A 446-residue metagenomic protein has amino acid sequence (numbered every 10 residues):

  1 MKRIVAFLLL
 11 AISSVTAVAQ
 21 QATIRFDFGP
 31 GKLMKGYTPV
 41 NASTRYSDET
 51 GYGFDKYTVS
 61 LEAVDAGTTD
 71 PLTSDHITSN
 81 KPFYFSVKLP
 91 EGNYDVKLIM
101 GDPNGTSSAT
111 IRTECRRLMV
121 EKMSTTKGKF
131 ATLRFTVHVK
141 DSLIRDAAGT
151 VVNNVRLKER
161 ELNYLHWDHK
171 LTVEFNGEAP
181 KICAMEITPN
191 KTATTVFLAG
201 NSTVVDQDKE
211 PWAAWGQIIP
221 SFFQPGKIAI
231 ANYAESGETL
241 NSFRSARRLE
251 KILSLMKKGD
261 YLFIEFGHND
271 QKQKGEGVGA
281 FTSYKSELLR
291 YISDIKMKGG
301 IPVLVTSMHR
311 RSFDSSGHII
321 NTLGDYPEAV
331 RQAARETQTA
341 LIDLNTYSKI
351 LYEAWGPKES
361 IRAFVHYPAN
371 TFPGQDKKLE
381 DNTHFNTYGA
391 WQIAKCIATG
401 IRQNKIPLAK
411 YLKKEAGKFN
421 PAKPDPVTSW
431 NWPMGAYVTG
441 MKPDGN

Functional and structural regions predicted by a protein language model:
M1-Q21: Bacterial Sec-dependent N-terminal signal peptides
Q20-E210: Compositionally biased, intrinsically disordered or flexible polar/acidic segments
A199-G200, Y233, V305: Short hydrophobic segments within beta-strands
A214-G226: A short, Lys/Arg-enriched amphipathic alpha-helix followed by its capping loop at the start of a domain
G226-L240: A short beta-strand-loop structural module common to alpha/beta enzyme folds
T239-R248: Structural motif
R247-K414, A422, V427-S429, P433-N446: Alpha-helical cap/lid subdomain in secreted, periplasmic, or secretory-pathway luminal O-acyl-processing enzymes
